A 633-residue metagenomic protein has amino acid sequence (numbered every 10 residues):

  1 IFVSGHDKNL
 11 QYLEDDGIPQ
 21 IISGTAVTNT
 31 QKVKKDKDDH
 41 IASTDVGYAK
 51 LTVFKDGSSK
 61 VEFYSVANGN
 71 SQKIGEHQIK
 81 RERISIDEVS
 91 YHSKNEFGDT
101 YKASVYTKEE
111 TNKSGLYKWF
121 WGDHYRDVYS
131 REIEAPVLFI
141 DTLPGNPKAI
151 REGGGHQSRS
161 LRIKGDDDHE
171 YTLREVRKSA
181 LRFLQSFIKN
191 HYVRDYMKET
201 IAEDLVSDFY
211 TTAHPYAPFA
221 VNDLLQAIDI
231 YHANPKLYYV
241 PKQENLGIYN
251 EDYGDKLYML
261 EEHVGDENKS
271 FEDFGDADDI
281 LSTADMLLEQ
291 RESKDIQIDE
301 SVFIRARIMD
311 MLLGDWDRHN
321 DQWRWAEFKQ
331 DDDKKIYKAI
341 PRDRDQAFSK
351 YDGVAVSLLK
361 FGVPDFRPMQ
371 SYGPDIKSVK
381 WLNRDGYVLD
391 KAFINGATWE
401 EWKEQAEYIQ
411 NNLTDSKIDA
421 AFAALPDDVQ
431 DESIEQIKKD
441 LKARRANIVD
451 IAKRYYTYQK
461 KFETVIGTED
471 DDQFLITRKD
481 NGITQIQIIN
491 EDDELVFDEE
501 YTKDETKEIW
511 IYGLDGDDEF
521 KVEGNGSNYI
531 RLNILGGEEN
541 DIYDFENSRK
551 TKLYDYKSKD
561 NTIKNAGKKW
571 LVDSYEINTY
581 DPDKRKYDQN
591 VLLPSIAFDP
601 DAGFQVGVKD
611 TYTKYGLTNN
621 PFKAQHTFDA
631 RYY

Functional and structural regions predicted by a protein language model:
I1-A49, E327, A339: Conserved beta-sheet core of the metallophosphoesterase superfamily
D16, D39-S93: A short C-terminal boundary segment appended to hydrolase-like catalytic domains
V137-D167: ATP-binding glycine-rich phosphate-binding loop
D168-T212: ATP-binding glycine-rich loop module of kinase domains
K189, F209-P215, E327-D498, D504-E508 (+7 more regions): C-terminal catalytic region of ATP-dependent kinase domains
V206, A213-I230, N234, L281-M369 (+2 more regions): Conserved kinase catalytic-core segment
V240-D315, F328-K338, K350-G353, N412-S433 (+1 more regions): ATP-dependent phospho-/nucleotidyl transfer catalytic cores
E523, L535, D541-Y633: Outer-membrane beta-barrel initiation region
